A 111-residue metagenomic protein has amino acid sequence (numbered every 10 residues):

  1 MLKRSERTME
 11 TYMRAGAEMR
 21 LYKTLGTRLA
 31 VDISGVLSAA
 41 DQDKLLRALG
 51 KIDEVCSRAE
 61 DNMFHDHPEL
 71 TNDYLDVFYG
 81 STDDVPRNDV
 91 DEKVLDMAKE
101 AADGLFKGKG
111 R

Functional and structural regions predicted by a protein language model:
L2-V36: N-terminal acidic leader/helix
G16, K23, A30, L46-L49 (+4 more regions): Residue-level detector of alpha-helical secondary structure
G35-D84: Short, charge-rich amphipathic interface segments used for partner binding and complex assembly
M63-R111: Amphipathic alpha-helical binding modules
